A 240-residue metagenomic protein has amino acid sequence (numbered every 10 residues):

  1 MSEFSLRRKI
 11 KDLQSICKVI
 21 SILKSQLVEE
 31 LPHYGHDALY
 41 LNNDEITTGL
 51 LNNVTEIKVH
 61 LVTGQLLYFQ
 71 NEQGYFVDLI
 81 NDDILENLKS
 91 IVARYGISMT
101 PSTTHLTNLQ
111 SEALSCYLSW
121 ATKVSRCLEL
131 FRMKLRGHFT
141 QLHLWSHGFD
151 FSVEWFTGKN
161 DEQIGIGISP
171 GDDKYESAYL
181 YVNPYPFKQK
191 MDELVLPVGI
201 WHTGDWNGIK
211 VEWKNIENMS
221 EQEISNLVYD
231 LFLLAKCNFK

Functional and structural regions predicted by a protein language model:
M1-T63: N-terminal ordered "arm"
S2-S5, I10-D12, S98, H105 (+1 more regions): Interaction-surface and assembly-scaffold signal
S25-L41, A93-N108, L130-F151, C237-K240: Short glycine-rich, low-complexity/disordered patches
G35-S98: Long, hydrophobic/aromatic-enriched structural stretches that serve as scaffold segments
T63, F76-I84, F139, K174 (+1 more regions): Extended intrinsically disordered, low-complexity coil regions enriched in Ser, Thr, Gly, Ala and often Pro
N108-D172, Y179-N183: Aromatic/basic-lined ligand-recognition segments that form π-stacking hydrophobic pockets flanked by Lys/Arg to engage
G165-W206: Low-complexity, glycine/alanine/valine/leucine- and proline-rich hydrophobic stretches
K190-K240: Long, compositionally biased interface segments
